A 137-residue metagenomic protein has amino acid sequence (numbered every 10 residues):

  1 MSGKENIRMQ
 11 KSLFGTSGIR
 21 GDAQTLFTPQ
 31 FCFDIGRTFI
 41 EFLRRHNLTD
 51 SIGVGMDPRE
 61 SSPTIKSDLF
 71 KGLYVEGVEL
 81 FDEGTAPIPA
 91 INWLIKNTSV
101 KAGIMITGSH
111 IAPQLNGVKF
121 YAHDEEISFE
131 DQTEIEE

Functional and structural regions predicted by a protein language model:
S2-E137: Gly/Ser-rich phosphate-binding catalytic loop and adjacent alpha/beta segment that cradle a phosphoryl group at enzyme
